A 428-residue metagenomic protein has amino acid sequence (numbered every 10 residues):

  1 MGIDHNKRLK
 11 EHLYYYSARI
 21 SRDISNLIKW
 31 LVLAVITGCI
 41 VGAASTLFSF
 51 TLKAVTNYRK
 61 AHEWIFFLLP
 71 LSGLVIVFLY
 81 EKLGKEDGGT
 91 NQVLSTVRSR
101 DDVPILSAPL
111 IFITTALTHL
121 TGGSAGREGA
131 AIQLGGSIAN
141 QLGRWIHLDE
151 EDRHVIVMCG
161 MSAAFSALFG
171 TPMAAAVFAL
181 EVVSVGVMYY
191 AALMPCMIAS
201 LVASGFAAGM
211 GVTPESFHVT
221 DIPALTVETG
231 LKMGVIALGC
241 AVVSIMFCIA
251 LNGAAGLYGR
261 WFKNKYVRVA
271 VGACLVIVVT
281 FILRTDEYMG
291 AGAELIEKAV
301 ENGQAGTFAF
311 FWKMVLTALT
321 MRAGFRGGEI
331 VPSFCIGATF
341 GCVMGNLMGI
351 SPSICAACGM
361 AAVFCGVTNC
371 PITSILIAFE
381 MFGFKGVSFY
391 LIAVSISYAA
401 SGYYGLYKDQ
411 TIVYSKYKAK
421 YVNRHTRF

Functional and structural regions predicted by a protein language model:
M1-F428: Alpha-helical transmembrane segments and immediately membrane-proximal extracytoplasmic
